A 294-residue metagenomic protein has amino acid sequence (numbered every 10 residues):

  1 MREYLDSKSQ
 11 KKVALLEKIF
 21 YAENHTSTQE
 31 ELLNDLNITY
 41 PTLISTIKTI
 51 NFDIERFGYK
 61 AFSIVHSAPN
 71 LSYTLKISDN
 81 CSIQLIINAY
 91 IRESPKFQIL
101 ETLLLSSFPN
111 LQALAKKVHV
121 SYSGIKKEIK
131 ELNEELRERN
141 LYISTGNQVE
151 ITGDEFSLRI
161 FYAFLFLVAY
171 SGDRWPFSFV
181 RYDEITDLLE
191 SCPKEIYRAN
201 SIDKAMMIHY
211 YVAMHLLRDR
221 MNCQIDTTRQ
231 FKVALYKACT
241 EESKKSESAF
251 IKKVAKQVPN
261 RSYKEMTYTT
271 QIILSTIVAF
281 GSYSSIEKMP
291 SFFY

Functional and structural regions predicted by a protein language model:
M1-Y294: A cross-family "folded-core" feature that marks the main globular domain of proteins
